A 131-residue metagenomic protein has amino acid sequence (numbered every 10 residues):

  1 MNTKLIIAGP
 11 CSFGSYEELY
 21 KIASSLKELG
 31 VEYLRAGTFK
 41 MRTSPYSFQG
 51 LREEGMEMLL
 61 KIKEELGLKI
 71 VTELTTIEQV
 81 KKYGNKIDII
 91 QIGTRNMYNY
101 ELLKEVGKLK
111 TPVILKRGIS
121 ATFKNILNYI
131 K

Functional and structural regions predicted by a protein language model:
K4-K21, P45-Q49, K69-E73, G93-T94: Active-site mouth loops of central-metabolism enzymes
L5-P10, E32-A36, I70-T72, D88-I92 (+1 more regions): Hydrophobic faces of well-ordered beta-strands that scaffold small-molecule active sites in alpha/beta enzyme cores
P10-F13, G37-M41, T75-Q79, R95 (+1 more regions): Active-site beta-loop-alpha junctions enriched in small/polar residues
S15-S25, E78-K86, F123-Y129: Catalytic cores of alpha/beta
K21-G37: Catalytic domains of carbohydrate-active enzymes, especially glycoside hydrolases
G30, K82-Q91, G107-V113, K131: Glycine-enriched alpha-helix->loop->beta-strand junction motifs that scaffold or abut catalytic
R35-M56: Glycine-rich, proline-tolerant flexible connector loops at the mouths of alpha/beta enzymes
K40-M41, R95-K131: Conserved anion-binding
